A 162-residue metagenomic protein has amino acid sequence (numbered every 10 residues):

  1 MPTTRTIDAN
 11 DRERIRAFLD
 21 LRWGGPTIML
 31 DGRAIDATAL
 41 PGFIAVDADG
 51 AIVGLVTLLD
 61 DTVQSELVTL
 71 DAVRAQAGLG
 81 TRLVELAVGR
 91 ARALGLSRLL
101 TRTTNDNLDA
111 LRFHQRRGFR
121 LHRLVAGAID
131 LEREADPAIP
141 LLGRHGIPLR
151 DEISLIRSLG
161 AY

Functional and structural regions predicted by a protein language model:
P2-T4: Extreme N-terminal starter segment of soluble prokaryotic enzymes
T6-A75, T81-E85, S158-L159: Acetyl-CoA-dependent GNAT
P26, L30-D31, A37, L55-T57 (+2 more regions): Conserved acyl-donor/pantetheine-binding loop and adjacent beta-alpha core of acyl/acetyltransferases and related
A77-A91, L108, R112-R116: Conserved acetyl-CoA-binding loop-helix of GNAT-fold acetyltransferases
A91-T104: Conserved GNAT acetyl-CoA-binding A-motif
T101-L111, H122-R133: Conserved beta-strand-loop-alpha-helix junction that forms the acyl-donor binding cleft
R116-H122: Acidic, glycine-rich loop-and-strand cores that form catalytic or ligand-binding grooves in diverse globular domains
E152-R157, Y162: A hydrophobic membrane-anchoring alpha-helix module
